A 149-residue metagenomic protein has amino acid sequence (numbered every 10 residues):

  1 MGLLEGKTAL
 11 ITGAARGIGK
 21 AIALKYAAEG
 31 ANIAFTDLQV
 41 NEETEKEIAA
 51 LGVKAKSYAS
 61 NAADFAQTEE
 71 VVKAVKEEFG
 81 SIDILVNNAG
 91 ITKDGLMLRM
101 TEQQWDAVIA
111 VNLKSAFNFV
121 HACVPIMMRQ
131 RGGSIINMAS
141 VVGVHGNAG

Functional and structural regions predicted by a protein language model:
T8, A15-G17: Conserved glycine-rich cofactor-binding loop
E29-E43: Conserved glycine-rich Rossmann-like NAD(P)H-binding loop of the short-chain dehydrogenase/reductase
A59-V71, E102: The beta1-alpha1 cofactor-binding region of Rossmann-like NAD(H)/NADP(H)-dependent oxidoreductases
L96-M97, Q104-I109: Substrate-binding pocket helix/loop in short-chain dehydrogenase/reductase
L98, H145-G149: Active-site loop immediately N-terminal to the catalytic Tyr-X3-Lys motif of short-chain dehydrogenase/reductase
V120-H121: A short, exposed helix-loop element centered on a Lys and neighboring polar residues
S140: Residue(s) in the substrate-gating loop at a strand-loop-helix junction that position the organic substrate next
